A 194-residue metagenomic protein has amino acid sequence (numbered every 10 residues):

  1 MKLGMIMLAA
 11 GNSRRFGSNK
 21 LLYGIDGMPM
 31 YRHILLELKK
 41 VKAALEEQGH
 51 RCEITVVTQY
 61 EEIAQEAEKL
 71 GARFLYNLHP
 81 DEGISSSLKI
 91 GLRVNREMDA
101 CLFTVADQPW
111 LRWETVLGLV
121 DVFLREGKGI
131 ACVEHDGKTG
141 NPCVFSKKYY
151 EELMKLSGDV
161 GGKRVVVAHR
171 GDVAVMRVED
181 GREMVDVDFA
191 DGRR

Functional and structural regions predicted by a protein language model:
M1, M5, E151, K155-R194: Conserved alpha/beta core of the MobA/IspD/sugar-nucleotide pyrophosphorylase nucleotidyltransferase superfamily
K2-E61: N-terminal glycine-rich phosphate-binding loop and ensuing alpha1 helix
G24, W110, V144, V175 (+1 more regions): Short aromatic/basic micro-patch
R51-I54, D99-A100, D172: Residues at the starts of beta-strands that form the adenosine-phosphate
E62-K69: Acidic helix N-cap motif at the loop->helix transition within catalytic regions of sugar-transfer enzymes
K69-G71, Y149, H169: Short, structured coil segments at secondary-structure junctions
G71-E82: Conserved donor nucleotide-binding strand/loop of the catalytic core
D81-K147: Conserved beta-loop-beta/alpha segment of the NTase-like Rossmann-fold superfamily that binds/positions NTPs
